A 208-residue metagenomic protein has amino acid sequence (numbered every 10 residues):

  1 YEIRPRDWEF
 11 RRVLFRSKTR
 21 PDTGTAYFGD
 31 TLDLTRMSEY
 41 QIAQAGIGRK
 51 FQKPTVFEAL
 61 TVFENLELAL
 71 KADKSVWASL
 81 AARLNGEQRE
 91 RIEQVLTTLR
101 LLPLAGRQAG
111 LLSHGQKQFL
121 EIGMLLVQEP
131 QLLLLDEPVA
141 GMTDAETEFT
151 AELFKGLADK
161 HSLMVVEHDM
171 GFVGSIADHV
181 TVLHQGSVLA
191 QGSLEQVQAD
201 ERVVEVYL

Functional and structural regions predicted by a protein language model:
Y1-V13: Single conserved hydrophobic/aromatic residue that forms the stacking wall/gate of nucleotide- or nucleobase-binding
T25-A45, A82: ABC ATPase NBD Q-loop/coupling interface
T35-R36, V95-Q116: Conserved ABC nucleotide-binding domain
L133-E137: Catalytic Walker B motif of ABC-type/P-loop ATPase nucleotide-binding domains
T147-D159: Helical segment within the ABC ATPase nucleotide-binding domain
V173-S175: A short, surface-exposed alpha-helical micro-motif characterized by mixed small hydrophobic and charged/polar residues
